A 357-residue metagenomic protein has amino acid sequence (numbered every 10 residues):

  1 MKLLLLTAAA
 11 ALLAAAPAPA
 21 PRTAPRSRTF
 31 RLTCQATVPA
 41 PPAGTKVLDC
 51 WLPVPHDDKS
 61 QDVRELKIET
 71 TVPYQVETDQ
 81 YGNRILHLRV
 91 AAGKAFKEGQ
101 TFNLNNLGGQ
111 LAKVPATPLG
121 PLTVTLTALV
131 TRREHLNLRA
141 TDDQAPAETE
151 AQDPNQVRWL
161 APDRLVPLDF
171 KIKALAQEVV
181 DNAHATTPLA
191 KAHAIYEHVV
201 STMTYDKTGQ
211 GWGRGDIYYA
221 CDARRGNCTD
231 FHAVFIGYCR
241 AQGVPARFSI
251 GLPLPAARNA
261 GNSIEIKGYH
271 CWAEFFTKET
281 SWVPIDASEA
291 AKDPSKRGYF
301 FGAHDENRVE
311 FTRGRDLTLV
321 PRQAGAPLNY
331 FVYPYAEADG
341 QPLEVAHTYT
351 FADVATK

Functional and structural regions predicted by a protein language model:
M1-L4: Positively charged n-region of N-terminal signal peptides that target proteins for export
L6-A18: Hydrophobic h-region of N-terminal signal peptides that target proteins for export in Gram-negative bacteria
P17-L136: Intrinsically disordered, low-complexity N-terminal segments that are enriched in acidic
A40-T45, A116-L122, H184, R240-G243 (+1 more regions): A short, structured loop/turn motif at beta-sheet edges
A116-D206, G211-Y218, D222: Acidic low-complexity segments
N182-C271, D293-S295: Active-site neighborhood of thiol-dependent amide/isopeptide-bond enzymes
A233-G325, N329: Hydrophobic/aromatic-rich core segments of domains that either
Y333-K357: Extended hydrophobic packing segments that form well-structured cores
